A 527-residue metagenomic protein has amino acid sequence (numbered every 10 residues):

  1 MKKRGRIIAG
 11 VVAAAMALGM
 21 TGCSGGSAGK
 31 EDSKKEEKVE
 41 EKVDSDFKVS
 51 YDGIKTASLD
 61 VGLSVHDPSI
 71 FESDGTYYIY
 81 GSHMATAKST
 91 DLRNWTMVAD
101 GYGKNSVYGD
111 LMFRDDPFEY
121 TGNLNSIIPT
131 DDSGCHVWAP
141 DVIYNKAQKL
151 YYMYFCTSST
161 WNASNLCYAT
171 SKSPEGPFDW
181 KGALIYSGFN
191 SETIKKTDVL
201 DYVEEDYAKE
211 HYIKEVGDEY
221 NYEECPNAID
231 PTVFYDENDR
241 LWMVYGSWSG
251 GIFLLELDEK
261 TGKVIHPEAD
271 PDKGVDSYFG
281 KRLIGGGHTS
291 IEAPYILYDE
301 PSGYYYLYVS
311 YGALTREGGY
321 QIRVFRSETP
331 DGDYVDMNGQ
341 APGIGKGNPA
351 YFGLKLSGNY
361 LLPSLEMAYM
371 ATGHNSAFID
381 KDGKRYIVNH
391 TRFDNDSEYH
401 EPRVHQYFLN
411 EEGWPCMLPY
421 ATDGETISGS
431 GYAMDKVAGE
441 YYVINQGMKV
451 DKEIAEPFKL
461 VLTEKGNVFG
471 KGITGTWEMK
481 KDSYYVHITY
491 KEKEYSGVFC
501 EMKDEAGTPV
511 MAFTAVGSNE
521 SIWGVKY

Functional and structural regions predicted by a protein language model:
M1-K38: Gram-positive cell-envelope targeting signals
C23-Y527: Carbohydrate-active catalytic/glycan-binding domains of CAZyme proteins, especially the secreted or lumenal ectodomains
